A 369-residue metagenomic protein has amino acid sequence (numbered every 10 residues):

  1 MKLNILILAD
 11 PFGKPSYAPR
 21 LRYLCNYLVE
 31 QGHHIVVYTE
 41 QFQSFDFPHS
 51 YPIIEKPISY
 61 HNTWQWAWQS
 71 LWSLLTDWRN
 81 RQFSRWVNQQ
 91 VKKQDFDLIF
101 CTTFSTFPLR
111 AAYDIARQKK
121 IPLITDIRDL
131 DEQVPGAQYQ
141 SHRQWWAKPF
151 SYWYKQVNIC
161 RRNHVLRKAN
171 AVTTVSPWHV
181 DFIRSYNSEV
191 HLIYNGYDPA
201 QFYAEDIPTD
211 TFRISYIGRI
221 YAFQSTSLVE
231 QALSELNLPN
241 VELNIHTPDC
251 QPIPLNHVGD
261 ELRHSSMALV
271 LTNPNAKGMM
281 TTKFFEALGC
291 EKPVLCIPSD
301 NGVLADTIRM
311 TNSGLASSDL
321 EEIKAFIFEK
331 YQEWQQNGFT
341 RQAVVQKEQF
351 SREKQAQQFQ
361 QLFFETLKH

Functional and structural regions predicted by a protein language model:
M1-P57, A171, E235, F364: N-terminal subdomain of nucleotide-sugar transferases
P15, Q224, P254-L262, S266-L288 (+1 more regions): Nucleotide-sugar-dependent
Y60-W72, Q94, I124-I159: Acceptor-binding helix/loop patch of EC 2.4 sugar-transfer enzymes, predominantly nucleotide-sugar-dependent
Q82-R85, Q89, F107, D114-Q118 (+2 more regions): Membrane-proximal helix-turn-helix segments that form the acceptor-binding/catalytic region of lipid-linked
V87-P108, I121-I124, R128: Short N-terminal targeting/anchoring amphipathic segment
V175-W178, G196: Carbohydrate-associated surface elements
G196-N256: Conserved catalytic-core segment of nucleotide-activated headgroup transferases in glycan assembly
S318-K324, Q332-E365: A charged, aromatic-enriched C-terminal amphipathic alpha-helix characteristic of glycosyltransferases across folds
